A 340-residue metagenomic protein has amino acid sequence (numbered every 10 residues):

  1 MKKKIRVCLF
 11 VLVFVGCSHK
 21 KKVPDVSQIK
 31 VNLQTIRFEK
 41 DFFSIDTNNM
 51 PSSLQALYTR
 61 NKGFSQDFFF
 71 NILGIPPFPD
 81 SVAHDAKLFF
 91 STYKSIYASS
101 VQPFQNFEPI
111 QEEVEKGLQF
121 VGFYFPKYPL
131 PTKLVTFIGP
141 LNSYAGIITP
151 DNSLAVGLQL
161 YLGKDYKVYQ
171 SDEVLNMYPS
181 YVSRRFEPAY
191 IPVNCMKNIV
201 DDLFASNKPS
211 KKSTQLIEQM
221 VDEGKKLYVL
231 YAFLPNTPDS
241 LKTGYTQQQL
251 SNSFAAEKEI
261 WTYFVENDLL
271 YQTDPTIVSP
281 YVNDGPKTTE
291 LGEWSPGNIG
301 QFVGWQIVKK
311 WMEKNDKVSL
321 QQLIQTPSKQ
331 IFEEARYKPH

Functional and structural regions predicted by a protein language model:
M1-I29: Bacterial Sec-dependent N-terminal signal peptides
S18-K87: N-terminal mature-domain "stem" immediately C-terminal to a signal peptide or N-terminal signal-anchor/transmembrane
R37, K116, F120, G224 (+3 more regions): Extracytoplasmic/secreted proteins, especially bacterial periplasmic and envelope-associated proteins
F43, Q119-P126, L230-P238, V265-L269 (+1 more regions): Sec-exported extracytoplasmic/periplasmic mature domains
A83-S95, T273-N283: Short alpha-helical hairpin
D85-L250, Q321, T326-S328: Acidic/His-rich structured neighborhood in mature extracellular/periplasmic domains
V221-K287: Acidic/His/Gly-enriched intrinsically disordered linker/tail segments that often contain short helix/coil "MoRF-like"
V265, Y271-H340: C-terminal soluble interaction/assembly domains
